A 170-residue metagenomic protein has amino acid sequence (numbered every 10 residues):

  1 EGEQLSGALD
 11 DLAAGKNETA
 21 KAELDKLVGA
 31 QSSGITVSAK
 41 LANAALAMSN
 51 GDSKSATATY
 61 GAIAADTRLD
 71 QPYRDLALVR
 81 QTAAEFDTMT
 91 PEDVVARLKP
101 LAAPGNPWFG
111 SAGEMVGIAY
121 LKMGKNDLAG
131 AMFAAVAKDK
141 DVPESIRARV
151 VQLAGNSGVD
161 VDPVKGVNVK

Functional and structural regions predicted by a protein language model:
G2-A42: Short extracytoplasmic
K40, A47-K170: Soluble extracytoplasmic domains of inner/organellar membrane proteins
